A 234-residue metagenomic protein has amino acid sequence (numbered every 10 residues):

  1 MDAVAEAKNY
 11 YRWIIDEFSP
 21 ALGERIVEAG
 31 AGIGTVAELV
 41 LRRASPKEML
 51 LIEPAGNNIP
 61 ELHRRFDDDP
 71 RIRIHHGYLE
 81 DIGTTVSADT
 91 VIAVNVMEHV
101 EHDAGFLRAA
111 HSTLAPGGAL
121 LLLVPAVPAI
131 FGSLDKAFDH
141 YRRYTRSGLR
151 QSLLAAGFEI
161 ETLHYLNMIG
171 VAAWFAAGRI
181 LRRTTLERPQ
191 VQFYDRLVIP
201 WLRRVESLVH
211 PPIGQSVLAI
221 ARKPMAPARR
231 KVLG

Functional and structural regions predicted by a protein language model:
M1-V94, A104-L107, Q192, P212-V217 (+1 more regions): Conserved N-terminal segment of class I S-adenosyl-L-methionine
T35, E80, T162-I199, Q215-S216: Conserved catalytic loop of SAM-dependent methyltransferase domains
V94-M97, L123: Residues lining the SAM
A104-A119: A short glycine-rich, Lys/Arg-flanked "PGG" loop and its adjoining helix->strand segment in the class I
L120-R142, R146-L154, L181: Short, glycine-/aromatic-enriched active-site segment of Class I SAM-dependent methyltransferases
S147-L166, L197, M225: A SAM-dependent methyltransferase catalytic signature shared across enzymes that methylate proteins
R204-V209: Short, P/G- and charge-enriched loop/turn segments at secondary-structure junctions
